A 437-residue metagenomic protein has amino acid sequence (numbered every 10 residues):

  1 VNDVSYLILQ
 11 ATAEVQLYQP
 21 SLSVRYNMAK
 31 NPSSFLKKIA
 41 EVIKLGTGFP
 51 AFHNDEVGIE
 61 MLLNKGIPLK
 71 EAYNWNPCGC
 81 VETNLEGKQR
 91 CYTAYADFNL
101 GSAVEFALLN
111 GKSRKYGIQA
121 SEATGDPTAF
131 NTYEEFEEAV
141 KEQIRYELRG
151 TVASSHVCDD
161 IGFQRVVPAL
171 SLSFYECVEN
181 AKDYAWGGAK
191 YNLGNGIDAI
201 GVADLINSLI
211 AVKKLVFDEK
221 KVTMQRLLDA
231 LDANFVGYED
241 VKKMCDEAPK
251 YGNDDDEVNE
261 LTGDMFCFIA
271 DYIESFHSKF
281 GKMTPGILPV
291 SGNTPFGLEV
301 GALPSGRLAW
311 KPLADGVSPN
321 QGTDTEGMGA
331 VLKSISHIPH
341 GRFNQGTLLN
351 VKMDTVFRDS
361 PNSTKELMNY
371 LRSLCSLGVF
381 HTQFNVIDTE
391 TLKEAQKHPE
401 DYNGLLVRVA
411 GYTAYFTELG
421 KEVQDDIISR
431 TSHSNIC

Functional and structural regions predicted by a protein language model:
V1-C437: Conserved catalytic cores of very large enzyme subunits
